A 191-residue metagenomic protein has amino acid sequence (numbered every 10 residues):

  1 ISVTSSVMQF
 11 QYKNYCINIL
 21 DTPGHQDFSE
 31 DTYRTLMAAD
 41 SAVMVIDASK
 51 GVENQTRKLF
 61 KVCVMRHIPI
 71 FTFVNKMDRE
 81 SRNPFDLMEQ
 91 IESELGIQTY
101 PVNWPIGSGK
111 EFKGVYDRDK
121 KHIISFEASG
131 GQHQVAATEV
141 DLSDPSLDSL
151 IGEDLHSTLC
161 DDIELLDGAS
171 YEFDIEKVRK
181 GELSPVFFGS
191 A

Functional and structural regions predicted by a protein language model:
I1-S41, A48, Q55, F60-P69: Switch I (G2) and immediately adjacent beta-strands of P-loop GTPase domains
A48-A191: P-loop NTPase catalytic nucleotide-binding module
